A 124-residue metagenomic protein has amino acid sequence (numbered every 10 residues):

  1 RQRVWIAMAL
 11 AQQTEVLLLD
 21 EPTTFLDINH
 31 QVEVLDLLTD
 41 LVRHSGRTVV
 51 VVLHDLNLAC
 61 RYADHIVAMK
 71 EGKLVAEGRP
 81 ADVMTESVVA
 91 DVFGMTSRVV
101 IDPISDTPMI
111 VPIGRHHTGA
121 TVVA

Functional and structural regions predicted by a protein language model:
Q13: Conserved catalytic motifs of ABC-family nucleotide-binding domains
L17-E21: Catalytic Walker B motif of ABC-type/P-loop ATPase nucleotide-binding domains
V32-S45: Helical segment within the ABC ATPase nucleotide-binding domain
L53-H54: H-loop/switch region of ABC-family ATPase nucleotide-binding domains
A59-R61: A short, surface-exposed alpha-helical micro-motif characterized by mixed small hydrophobic and charged/polar residues
V92-A124: ABC ATPase nucleotide-binding domains
